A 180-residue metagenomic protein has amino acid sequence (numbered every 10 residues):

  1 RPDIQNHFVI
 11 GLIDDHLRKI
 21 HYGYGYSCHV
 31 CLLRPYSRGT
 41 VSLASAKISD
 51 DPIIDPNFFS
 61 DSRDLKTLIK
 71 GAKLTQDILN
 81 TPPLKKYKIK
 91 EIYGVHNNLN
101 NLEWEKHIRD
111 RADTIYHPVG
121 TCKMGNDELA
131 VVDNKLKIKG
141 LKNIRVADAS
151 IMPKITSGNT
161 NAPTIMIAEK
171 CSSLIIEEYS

Functional and structural regions predicted by a protein language model:
R1-P163, C171-S180: FAD-dependent oxidoreductase catalytic-site/capping-region signature
